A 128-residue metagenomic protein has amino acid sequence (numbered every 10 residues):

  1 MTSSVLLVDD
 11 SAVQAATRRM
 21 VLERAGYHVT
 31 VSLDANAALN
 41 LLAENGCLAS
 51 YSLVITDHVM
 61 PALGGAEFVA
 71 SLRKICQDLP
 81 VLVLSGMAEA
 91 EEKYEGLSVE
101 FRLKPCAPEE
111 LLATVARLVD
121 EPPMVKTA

Functional and structural regions predicted by a protein language model:
A12-T30: Two-component/phosphorelay signaling modules centered on CheY-like receiver
V31-L53: Acidic, metal-coordinating helix/loop segments flanking the phosphotransfer/catalytic sites of two-component signaling
D34-A37, L63-F68: Acidic catalytic/metal-coordinating carboxylates
E44-A49, S71-D78, G96: Conserved phosphotransfer cores of two-component systems
D57: Active-site residues of response regulator receiver
M60: Receiver (REC) domain active-site loop signature in two-component systems and cognate sites in sensor histidine kinases
L84-G86: Hydrophobic/aromatic residues positioned on beta-strands within the core alpha/beta folds
C106-V119, P123-T127: C-terminal output helix
